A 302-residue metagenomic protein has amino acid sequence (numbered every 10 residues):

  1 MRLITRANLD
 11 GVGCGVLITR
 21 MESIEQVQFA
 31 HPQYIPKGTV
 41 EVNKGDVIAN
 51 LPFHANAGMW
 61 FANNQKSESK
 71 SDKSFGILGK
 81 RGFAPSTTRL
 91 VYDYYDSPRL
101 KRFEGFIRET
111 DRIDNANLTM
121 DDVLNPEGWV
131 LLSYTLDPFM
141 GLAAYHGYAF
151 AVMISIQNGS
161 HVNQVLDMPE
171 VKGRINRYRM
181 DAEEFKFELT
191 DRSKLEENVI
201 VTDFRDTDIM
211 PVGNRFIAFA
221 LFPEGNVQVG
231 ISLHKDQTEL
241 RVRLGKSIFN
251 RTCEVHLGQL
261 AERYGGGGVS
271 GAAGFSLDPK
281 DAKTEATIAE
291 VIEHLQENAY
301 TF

Functional and structural regions predicted by a protein language model:
M1-Y134, P138, K194-I200, D206-I217 (+2 more regions): Replace "Mg2+/Mn2+-dependent" with "divalent metal-dependent
D121, L131-R215: Glycine-rich, Lys/Arg-enriched anion-binding loops that position phosphate/diphosphate groups for phosphoryl
